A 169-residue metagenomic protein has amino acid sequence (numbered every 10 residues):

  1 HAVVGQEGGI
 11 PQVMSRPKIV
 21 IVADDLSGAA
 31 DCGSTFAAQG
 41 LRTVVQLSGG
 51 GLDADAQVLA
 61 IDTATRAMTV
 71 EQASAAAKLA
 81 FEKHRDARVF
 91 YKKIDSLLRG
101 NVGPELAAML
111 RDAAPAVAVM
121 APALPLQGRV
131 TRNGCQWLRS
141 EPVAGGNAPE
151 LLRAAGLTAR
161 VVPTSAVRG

Functional and structural regions predicted by a protein language model:
H1-V13: N-terminal amphipathic/basic-hydrophobic helices that include classical n-h-c signal peptides and signal-anchor
S15-A54, A121-A123: N-terminal basic/disordered segments at the start of proteins
S15-P17, V44-Q46, Q57, K78-F90 (+1 more regions): Cap/lid and interdomain-hinge subdomains that line or gate substrate/regulatory clefts in soluble alpha/beta enzymes
A23, T63-T65, K92-D95: Short glycine-centered, acidic/aromatic-flanked micro-motifs in structured strand/loop junctions that mark active-site
G28, M68, L97-L98: Glycine-/small-residue-rich active-site loops that bind phosphorylated ligands and cofactors
A30-G33, E71-S74, V102-L106: Conserved strand-to-helix beginnings and helix N-cap segments that scaffold or border functional pockets
V58-A77: Short, structured active-site "lid" loops
